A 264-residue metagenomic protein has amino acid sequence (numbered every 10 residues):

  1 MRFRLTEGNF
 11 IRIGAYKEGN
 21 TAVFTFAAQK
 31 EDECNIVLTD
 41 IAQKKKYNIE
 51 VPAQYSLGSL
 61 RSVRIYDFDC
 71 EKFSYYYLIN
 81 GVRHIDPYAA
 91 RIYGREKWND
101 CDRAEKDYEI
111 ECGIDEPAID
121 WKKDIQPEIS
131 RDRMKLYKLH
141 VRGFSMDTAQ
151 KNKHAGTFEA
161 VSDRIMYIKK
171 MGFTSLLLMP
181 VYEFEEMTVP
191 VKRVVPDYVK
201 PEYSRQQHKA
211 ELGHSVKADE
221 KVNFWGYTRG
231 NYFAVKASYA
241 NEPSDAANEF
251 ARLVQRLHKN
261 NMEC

Functional and structural regions predicted by a protein language model:
M1-T25, K46-E50, Y55-K138, F144-G156: The feature marks proteins involved in alpha-glucan
E18, E159-A160, D245-E249: Short, glycine/acidic-rich beta->alpha junctions
A27-C34: Short proline/glycine-enriched turn/loop motifs at strand-loop junctions of beta-rich domains
I36-D40: Conserved aromatic beta-strand anchor motif in extracellular beta-sandwich/beta-rich domains
I41, N80-V82, V181-E183, A237 (+1 more regions): An acidic- and aromatic-residue-enriched active-site/binding cleft used to recognize and process polar
D115-F184, E202, Q207-E211, N223-N231: An acidic-aromatic substrate-binding cleft motif
N152, V189-Q255: Aromatic- and acidic-residue-enriched carbohydrate-binding clefts of CAZyme catalytic domains
I165-M179, E249-C264: Conserved beta-strand->loop/alpha-helix structural units within folded catalytic cores of enzymes with alpha/beta
